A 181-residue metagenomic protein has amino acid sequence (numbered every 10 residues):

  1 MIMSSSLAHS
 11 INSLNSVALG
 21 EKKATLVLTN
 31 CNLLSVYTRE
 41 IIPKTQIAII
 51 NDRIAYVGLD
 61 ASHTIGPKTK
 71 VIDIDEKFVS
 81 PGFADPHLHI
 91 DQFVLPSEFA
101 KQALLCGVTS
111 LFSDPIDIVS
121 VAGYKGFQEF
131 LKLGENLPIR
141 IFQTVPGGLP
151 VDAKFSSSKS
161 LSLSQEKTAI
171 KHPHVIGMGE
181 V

Functional and structural regions predicted by a protein language model:
S4-H9, V17, K22, A100-V181: Divalent-metal coordination cores built from histidine and acidic residues
S4-L26, N32-S80: Histidine-rich, glycine-flanked metal-binding segment
K22-N30, T64-S113: Replace "His-x-His-based motif
C31, I47, D52, E76 (+4 more regions): Divalent metal-coordination and catalytic microenvironments
N32, A61, F78, V94 (+2 more regions): A broadly conserved detector of short glycine/acidic/proline-rich loop/turn motifs that flank catalytic sites and bind
V36-T38, A61-G66, F93-S97, E129-L133 (+2 more regions): Short acidic/polar alpha-helix capping motifs at helix-coil junctions
I42, Q92-P96, S120-G123: Alpha-helix N-cap/helix-start motif
